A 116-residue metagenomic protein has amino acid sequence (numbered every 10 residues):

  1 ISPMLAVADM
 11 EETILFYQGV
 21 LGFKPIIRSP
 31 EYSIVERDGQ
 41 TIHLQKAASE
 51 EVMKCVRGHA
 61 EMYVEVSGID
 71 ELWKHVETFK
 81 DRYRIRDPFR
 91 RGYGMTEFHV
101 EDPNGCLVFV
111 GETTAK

Functional and structural regions predicted by a protein language model:
I1-I14, T41, A60-M62, G111-K116: N-terminal beta-strand motif that seeds the catalytic metal site of vicinal oxygen chelate
M4-A6, K46, G92, E97-H99 (+1 more regions): Short beta->alpha transition motifs characteristic of CBS
V7, R37, V66: Aromatic-flanked redox-active Cys/Sec active sites in thiol-based oxidoreductases, especially the WC-centered
M10, M62-L107: Vicinal oxygen chelate
L15-Q18, K74: Core alpha-helical elements of the protein kinase catalytic domain, predominantly the helix directly N-terminal
G19-P25, D81-R82: Conserved acetyl-CoA-binding loop of GNAT-fold acetyltransferases
K24-R57, L107-E112: Conserved short beta-strand elements that form part of the metal-binding/catalytic scaffold of enzyme active sites
